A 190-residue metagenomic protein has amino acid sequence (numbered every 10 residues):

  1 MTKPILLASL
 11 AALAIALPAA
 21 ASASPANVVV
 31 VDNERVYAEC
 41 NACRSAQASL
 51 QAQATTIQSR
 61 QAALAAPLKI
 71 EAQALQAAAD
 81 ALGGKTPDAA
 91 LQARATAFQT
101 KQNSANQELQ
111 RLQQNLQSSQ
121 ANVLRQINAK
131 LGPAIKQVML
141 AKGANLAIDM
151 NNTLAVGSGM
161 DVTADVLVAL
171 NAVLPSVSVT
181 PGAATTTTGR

Functional and structural regions predicted by a protein language model:
M1-S9: Bacterial N-terminal signal peptides that target proteins for export
T2, S22-R190: Amphipathic, charged alpha-helical segments and their helix-to-coil junctions in extracytoplasmic/peripheral assemblies
A8-L17: Bacterial N-terminal signal peptides
